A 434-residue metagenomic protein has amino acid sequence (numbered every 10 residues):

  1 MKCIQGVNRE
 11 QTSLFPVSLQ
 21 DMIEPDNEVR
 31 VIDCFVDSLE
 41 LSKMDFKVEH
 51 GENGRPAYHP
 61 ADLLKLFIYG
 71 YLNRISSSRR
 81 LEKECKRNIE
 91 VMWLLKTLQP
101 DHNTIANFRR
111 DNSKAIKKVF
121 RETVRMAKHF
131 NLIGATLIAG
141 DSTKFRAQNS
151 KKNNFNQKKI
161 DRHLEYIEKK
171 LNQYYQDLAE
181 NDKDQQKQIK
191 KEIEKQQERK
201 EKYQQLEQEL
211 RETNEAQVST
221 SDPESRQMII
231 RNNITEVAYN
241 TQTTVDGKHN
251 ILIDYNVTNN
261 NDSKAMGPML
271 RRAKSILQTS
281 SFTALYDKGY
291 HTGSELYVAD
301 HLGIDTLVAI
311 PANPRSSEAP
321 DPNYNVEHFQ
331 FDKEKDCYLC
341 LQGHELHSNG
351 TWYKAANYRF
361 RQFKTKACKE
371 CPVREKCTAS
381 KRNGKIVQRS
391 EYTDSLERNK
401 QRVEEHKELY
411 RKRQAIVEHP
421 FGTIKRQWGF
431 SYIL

Functional and structural regions predicted by a protein language model:
M1-C3, H50-G54, E408-R411: A ubiquitous short alpha-helical element
M1-R30: Hydrophobic alpha-helical membrane-insertion signals
Q5, F67, R74-R87, L98-L434: Anion-binding and metal-coordination hotspots
P25-I68, S395: Basic, short loop/linker segments at the boundary and entry of helix-turn-helix/winged-helix-like folds
